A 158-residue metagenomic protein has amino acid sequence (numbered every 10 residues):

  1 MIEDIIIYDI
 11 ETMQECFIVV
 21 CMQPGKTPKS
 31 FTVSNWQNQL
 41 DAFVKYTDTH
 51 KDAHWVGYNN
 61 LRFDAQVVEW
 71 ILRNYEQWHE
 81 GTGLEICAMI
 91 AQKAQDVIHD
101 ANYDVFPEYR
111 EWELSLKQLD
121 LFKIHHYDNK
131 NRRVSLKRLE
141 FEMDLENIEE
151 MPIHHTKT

Functional and structural regions predicted by a protein language model:
I2-Q23: Gly/Thr-rich phosphate-binding beta-strand-loop-beta motif of the actin/hexokinase/Hsp70
K26-K137: Conserved DEDDh/DEDDy metal-dependent 3′-5′ exonuclease domain
R138-T158: A short, charged helix-loop
